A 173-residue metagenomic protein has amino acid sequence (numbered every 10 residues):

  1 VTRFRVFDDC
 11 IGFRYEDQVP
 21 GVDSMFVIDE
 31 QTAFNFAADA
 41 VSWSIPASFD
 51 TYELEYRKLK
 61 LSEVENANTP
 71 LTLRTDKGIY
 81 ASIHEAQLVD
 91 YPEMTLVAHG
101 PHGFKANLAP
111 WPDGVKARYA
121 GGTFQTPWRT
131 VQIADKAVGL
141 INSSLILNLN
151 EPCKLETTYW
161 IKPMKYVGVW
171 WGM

Functional and structural regions predicted by a protein language model:
V1-K154: N-terminal accessory beta-strand-rich subdomains and adjacent acidic, glycine-rich linkers that precede catalytic cores
E151-K165: N-terminal amphipathic alpha-helix/helix-capping segment at the start of soluble metabolic enzymes
P163-M173: Glycan-processing catalytic domains of CAZymes
